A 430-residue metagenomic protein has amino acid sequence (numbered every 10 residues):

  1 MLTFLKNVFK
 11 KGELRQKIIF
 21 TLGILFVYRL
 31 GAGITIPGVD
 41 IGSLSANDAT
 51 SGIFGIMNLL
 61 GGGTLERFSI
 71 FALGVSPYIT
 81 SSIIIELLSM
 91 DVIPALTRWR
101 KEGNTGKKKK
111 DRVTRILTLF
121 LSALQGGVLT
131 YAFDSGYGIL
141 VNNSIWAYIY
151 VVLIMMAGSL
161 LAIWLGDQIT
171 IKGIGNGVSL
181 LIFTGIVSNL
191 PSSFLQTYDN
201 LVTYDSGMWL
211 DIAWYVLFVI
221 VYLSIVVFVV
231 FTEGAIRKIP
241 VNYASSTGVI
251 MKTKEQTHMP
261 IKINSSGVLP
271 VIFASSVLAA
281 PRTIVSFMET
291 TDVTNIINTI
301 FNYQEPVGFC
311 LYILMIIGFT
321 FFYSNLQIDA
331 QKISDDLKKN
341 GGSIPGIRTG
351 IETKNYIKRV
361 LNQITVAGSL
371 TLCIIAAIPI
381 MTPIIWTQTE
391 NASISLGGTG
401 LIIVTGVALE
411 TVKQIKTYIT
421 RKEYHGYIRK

Functional and structural regions predicted by a protein language model:
M1-K430: N-terminal cationic and glycine-rich segments that engage phosphates or anionic surfaces
